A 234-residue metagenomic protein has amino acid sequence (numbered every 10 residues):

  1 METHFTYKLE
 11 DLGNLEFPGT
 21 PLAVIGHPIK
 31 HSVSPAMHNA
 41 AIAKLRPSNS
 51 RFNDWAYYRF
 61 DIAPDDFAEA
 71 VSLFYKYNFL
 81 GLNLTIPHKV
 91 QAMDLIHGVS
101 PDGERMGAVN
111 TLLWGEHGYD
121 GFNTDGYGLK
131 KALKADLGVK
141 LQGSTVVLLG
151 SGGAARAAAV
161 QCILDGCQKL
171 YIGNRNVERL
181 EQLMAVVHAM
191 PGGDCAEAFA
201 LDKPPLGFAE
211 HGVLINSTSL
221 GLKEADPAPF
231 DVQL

Functional and structural regions predicted by a protein language model:
L9, G13-G138: Phosphate/diphosphate ligand-binding glycine-rich loop within oxidoreductases
L15-E16, L141-Q142, G166, F230-L234: Short, conserved loop/helix-junction motifs that constitute active-site signature segments in enzyme catalytic cores
P21, T145, Q168-K169, C195: Residues at the starts of beta-strands that form the adenosine-phosphate
G26-P28, G121-G126, L133, L137 (+2 more regions): Glycine-rich adenosine-cofactor-binding loop
L80, Q168, G212-V213: Conserved acidic residues
D165-P191: NAD(P)-binding Rossmann-fold cofactor-contacting core
G192-L234: Rossmann-like adenosine-cofactor binding region
